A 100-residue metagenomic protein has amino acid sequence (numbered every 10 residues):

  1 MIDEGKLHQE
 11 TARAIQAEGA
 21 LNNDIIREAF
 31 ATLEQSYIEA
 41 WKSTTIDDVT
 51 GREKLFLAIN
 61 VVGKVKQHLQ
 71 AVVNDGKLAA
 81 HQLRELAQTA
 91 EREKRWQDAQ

Functional and structural regions predicted by a protein language model:
D3-Q100: Intrinsic-disorder/low-complexity detector
